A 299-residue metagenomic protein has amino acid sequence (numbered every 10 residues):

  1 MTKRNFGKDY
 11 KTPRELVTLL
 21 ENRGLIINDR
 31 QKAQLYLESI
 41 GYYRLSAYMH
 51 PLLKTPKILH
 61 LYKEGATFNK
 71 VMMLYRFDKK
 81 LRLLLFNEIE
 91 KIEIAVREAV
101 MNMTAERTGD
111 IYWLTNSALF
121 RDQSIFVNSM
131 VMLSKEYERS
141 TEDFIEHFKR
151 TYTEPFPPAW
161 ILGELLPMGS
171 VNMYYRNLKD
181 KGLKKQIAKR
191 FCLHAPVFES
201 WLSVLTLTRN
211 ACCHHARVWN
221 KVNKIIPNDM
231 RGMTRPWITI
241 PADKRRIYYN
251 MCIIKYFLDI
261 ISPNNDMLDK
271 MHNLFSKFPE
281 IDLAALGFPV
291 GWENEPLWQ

Functional and structural regions predicted by a protein language model:
M1-L207, W219-Q299: Extended intrinsically disordered or low-complexity regions, especially N/C-terminal cytosolic tails and loops, rather
H215: Acidic/aromatic/glycine-rich contiguous surface patches that form carbohydrate-binding/processing clefts and analogous
